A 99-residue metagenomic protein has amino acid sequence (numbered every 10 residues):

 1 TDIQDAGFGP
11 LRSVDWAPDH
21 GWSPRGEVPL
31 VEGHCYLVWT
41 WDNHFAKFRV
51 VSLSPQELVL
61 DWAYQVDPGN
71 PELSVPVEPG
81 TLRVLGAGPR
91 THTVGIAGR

Functional and structural regions predicted by a protein language model:
T1-R99: Surface-exposed, beta-sheet-biased, low-hydrophobicity segments with strongly acidic/polar composition
